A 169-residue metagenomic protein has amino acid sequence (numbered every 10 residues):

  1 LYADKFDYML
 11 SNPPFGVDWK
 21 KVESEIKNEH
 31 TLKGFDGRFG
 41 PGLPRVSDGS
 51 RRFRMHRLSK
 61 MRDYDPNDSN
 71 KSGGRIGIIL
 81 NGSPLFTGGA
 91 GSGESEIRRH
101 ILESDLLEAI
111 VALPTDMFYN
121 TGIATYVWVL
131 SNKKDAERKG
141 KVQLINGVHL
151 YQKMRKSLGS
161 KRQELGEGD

Functional and structural regions predicted by a protein language model:
A3-D169: A conserved structural/catalytic subdomain of Rossmann-like adenosyl-cofactor enzymes
